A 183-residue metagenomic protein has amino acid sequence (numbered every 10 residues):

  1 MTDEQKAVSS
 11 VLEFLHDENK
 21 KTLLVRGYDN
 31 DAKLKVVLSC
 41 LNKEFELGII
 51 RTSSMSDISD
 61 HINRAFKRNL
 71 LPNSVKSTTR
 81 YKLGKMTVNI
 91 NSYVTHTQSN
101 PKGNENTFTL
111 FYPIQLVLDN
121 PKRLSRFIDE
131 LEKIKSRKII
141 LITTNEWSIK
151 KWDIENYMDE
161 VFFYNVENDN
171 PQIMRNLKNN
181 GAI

Functional and structural regions predicted by a protein language model:
M1-M55: Glycine-rich P-loop/Walker A and Walker A-like loops and their local beta1-loop-alpha1 context in P-loop NTPases
E4-S10, V37, N91-H96, D119-I128: Well-ordered, non-membrane alpha-helical segments in soluble/globular domains
V25-N30, R51-M55, L110-L116, I142-E146: Structural motif
K35, S59-H61, Q172-R175: Short, solvent-exposed polar/charged micro-motifs at secondary-structure junctions
T52-K67: AAA+/P-loop NTPase substrate/partner-engagement loops
R64-R80, E160-N168: Acidic, Ser/Thr-rich peripheral helices and adjacent loops at domain boundaries
T78-K122: Conserved P-loop NTPase "ATPase switch" module shared by AAA+ and STAND
N100-N104, I114-I183: Replace "adjacent to P-loop NTPase cores in ATP/GTP-dependent enzymes" with "adjacent to NTP-binding cores
